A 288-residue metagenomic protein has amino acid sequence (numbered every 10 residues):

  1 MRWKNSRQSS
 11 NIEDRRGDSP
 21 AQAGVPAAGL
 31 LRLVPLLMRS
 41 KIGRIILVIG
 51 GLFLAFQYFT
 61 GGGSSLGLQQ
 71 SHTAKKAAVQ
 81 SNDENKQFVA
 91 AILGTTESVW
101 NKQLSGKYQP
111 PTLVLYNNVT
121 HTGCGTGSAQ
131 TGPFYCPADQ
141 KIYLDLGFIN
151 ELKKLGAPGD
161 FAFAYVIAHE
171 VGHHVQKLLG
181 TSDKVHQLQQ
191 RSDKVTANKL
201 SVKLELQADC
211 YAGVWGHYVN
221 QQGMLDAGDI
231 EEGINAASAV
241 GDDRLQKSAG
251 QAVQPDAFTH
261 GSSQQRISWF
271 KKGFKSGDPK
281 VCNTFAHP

Functional and structural regions predicted by a protein language model:
M1-A77: Long amphipathic alpha-helical segments used for membrane anchoring, targeting, substrate engagement, or oligomerization
H72-K86, F148: Acidic/histidine-rich, surface-exposed loop or edge segments in extracytoplasmic proteins
Q80-L113, K199, K203-Q246: Short helix/loop segments within enzyme catalytic domains that coordinate or immediately flank catalytic cofactors
W100, L144, A162-L178, D209 (+1 more regions): Active-site recognition of the HExxH zinc-binding catalytic motif
V119-D145: Catalytic zinc-binding patch centered on the HExxH motif and its immediate surroundings that defines zinc-dependent
F148-Y165, T196-V202: Short pre-active-site segment immediately N-terminal to the catalytic Zn-binding motif
V171-H186, H217-N220: Catalytic Zn2+-binding segment of zinc metalloproteases
V240-P288: Pan-zinc metallopeptidase signature
